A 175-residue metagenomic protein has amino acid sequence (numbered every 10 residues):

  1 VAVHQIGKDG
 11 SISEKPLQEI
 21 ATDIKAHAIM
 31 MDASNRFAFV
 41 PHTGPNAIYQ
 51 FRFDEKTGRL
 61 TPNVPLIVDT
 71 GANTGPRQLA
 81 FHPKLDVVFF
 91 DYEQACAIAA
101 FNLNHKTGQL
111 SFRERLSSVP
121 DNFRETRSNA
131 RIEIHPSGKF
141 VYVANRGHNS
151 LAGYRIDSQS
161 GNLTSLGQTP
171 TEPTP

Functional and structural regions predicted by a protein language model:
V1, N46-I48, C96-I98, N149-L151: Structural signal for beta-propeller blades
V3-S11, F51-L60, F101-L110, Y154-N162: Short loop/turn segments immediately following beta-strands, especially the blade-tip and inter-blade linker loops
I6, T43, F53, E93-Q94 (+2 more regions): Short loop/turn segments immediately following the C-termini of beta-strands
I12-A21, L60-V68, L110-S118, N162-P170: Beta-propeller fold detector
P16-F37, D69-V87, S118-K139, E172-P175: Beta-rich, blade/repeat-based domains predominating in secreted/periplasmic proteins but also intracellular
D32, V40-T43, H82, F90-E93 (+1 more regions): Conserved beta-strand positions in repeat-built beta-propeller and related beta-rich domains
D91-V141: Oxyanion-binding "anion nests"
R127-G161, Q168-P175: Loop/turn-rich, solvent-exposed surfaces of beta-rich toroidal or solenoidal domains
